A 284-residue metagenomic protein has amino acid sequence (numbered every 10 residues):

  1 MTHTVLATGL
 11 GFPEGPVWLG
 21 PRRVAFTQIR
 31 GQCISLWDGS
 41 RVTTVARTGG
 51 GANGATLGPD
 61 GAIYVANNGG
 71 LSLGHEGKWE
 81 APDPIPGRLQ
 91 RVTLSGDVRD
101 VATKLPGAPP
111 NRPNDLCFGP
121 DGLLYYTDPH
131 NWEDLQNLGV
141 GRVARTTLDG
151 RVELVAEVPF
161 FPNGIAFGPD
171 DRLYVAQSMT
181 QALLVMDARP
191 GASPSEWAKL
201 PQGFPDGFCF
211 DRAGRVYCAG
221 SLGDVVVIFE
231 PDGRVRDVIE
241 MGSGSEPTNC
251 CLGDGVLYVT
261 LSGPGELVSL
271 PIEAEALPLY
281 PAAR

Functional and structural regions predicted by a protein language model:
M1-R284: Sequence-structural signature of mature extracellular/luminal beta-sheet repeat domains, prominently beta-propellers
